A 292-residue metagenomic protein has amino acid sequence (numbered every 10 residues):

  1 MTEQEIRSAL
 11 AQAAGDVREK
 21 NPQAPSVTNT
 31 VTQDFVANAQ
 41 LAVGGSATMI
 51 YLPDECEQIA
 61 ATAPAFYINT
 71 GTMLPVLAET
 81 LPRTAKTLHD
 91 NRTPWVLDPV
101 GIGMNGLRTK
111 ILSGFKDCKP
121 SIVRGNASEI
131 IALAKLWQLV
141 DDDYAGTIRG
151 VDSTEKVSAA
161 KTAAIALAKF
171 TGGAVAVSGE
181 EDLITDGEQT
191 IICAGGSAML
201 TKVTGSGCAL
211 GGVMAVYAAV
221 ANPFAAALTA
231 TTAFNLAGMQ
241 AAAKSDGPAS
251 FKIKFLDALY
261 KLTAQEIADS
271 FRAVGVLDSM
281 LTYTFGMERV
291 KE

Functional and structural regions predicted by a protein language model:
M1-S46, E292: Glycine-rich phosphate/adenosyl-contacting loop at the front of the ribokinase-like
T2-D16, G173-G195, A268: Acidic-glycine-rich active-site phosphate/pyrophosphate-binding loop
E5-S8, L236-E292: Charged C-terminal helix
A39-R92, L97: Active-site cofactor/substrate anionic-group-binding motifs, chiefly glycine- and Lys/Arg-rich phosphate-binding loops
L77-N126: Glycine/small-residue-rich loop that forms an oxyanion/phosphate-binding "nest" at active or ligand-binding sites
L107-T190: Conserved phosphate/ATP/ADP-binding segment of small-molecule kinases
A132, K202-T232: Short, small-residue alpha-helix embedded
A194-T204: Short pre-catalytic strand/loop immediately N-terminal to key active-site residues, enriched for Gly-Thr
